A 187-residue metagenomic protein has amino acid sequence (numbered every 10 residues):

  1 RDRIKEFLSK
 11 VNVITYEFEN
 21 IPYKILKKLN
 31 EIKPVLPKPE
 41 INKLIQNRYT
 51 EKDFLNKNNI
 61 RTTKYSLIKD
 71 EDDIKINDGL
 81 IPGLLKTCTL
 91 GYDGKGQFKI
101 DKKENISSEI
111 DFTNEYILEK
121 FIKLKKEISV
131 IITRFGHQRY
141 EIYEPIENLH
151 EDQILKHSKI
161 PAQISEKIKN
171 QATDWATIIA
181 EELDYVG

Functional and structural regions predicted by a protein language model:
R1-D73, L90-G91: Conserved N-proximal alpha/beta basic substrate-recognition cap immediately N-terminal to, or forming the N-lobe
E17-E19, K38-P39, R48, Y65 (+5 more regions): Fold-independent oxyanion-binding glycine-rich loops and adjacent beta-strand/coil segments at enzyme active sites
L55-I60, K86-G94, H150-P161: Acidic/polar active-site rim loop that often engages polyanionic ligands
I76-L85: Acidic/histidine-enriched active-site and ligand-binding environments that engage anionic O-linkages
G96, I100-G187: Internal nucleotide-binding/catalytic subdomain
